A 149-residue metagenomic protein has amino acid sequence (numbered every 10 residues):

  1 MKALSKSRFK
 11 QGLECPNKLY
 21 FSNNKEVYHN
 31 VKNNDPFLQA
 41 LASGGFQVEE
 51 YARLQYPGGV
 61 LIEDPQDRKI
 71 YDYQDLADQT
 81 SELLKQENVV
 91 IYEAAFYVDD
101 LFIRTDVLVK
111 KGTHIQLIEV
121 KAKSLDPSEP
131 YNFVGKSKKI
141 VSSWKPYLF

Functional and structural regions predicted by a protein language model:
M1-K2, K10-G12, S81-L83, Y97-D99 (+1 more regions): A general structural signal for short secondary-structure junctions and capping/turn motifs
M1-V60: Charged, glycine-rich intrinsically disordered N-terminal tails and low-complexity linkers that flank
K2, K6, K10, K18 (+8 more regions): Context-gated lysine
L4, S43, Q47-Y51, D75 (+2 more regions): Generic alpha-helix structural propensity
Y20, Y28, Y51, Y56 (+5 more regions): Sequence-level detector for tyrosine residue identity
N23-E26, N33, Q66, D106 (+1 more regions): General "foldedness" signal
V60-Y97: A short acidic/basic microdomain associated with nuclease active sites
K85-F149: Mg2+/Mn2+-dependent nuclease catalytic core
